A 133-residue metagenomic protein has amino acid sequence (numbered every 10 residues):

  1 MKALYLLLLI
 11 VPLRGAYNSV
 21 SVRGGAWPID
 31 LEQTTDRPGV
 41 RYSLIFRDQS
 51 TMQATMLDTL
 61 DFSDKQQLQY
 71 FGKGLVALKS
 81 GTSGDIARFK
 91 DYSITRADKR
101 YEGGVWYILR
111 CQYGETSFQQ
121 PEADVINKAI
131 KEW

Functional and structural regions predicted by a protein language model:
A3-P12: Sec-dependent N-terminal signal peptides
L13-W133: Positively charged, low-complexity terminal tracts and the immediately adjacent first secondary-structure elements
